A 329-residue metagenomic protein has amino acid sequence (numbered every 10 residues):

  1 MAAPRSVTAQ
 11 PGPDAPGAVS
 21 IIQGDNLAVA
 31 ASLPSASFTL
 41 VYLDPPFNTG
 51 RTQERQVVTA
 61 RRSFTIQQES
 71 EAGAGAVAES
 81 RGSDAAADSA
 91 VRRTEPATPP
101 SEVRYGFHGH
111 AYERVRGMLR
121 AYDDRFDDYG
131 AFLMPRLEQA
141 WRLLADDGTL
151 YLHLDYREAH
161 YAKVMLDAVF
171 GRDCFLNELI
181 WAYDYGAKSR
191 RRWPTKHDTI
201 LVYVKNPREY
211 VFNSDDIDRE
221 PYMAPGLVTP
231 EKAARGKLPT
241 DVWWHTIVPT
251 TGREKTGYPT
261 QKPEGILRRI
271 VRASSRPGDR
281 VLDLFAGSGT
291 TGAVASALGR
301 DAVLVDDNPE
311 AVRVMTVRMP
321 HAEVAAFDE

Functional and structural regions predicted by a protein language model:
M1-E323: Core catalytic lobe of class I
A325-E329: Long, charged amphipathic helices and adjacent flexible linkers at domain junctions
